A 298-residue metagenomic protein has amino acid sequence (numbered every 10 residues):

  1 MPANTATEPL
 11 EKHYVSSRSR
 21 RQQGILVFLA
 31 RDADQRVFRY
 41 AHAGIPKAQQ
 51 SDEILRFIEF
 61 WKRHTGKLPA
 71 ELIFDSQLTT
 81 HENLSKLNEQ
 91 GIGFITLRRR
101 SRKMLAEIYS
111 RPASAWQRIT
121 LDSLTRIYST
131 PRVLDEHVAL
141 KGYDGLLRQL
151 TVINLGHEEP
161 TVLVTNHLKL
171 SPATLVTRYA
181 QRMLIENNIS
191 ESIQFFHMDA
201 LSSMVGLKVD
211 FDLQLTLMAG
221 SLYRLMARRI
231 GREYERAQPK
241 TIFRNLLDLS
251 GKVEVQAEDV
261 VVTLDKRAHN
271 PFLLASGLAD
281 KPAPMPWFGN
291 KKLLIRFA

Functional and structural regions predicted by a protein language model:
M1-A3, R36, P69-T79, F94 (+4 more regions): Short, conserved catalytic/metal-binding motifs centered on acidic residues
M1-L29: Active-site-proximal, Lys/Arg-enriched surface segment that forms a nucleic-acid-binding/basic interface patch
D32-H42: Gly-rich Lys/Arg/Thr-decorated short loops/hinges at beta-loop-alpha junctions or inter-strand turns that position
H42-T65: Active-site beta-loop-alpha junctions of metal-dependent nucleic acid enzymes, especially the RNase H-like/DDE
Q77, Q194-M198, G206-D210, R232-D248: A glycine-rich phosphate-binding loop feature that marks nucleotide/adenosyl-phosphate handling sites
S85, E89-Q194, L278, P282-A298: An anionic, glycine-rich sequence signature occurring as long contiguous blocks
T125, L222-A298: A short, flexible helix-boundary coil/loop motif
P172-F211, L215, A219-Y223: Short amphipathic alpha-helical "interface-anchor" segments enriched in bulky aromatics
